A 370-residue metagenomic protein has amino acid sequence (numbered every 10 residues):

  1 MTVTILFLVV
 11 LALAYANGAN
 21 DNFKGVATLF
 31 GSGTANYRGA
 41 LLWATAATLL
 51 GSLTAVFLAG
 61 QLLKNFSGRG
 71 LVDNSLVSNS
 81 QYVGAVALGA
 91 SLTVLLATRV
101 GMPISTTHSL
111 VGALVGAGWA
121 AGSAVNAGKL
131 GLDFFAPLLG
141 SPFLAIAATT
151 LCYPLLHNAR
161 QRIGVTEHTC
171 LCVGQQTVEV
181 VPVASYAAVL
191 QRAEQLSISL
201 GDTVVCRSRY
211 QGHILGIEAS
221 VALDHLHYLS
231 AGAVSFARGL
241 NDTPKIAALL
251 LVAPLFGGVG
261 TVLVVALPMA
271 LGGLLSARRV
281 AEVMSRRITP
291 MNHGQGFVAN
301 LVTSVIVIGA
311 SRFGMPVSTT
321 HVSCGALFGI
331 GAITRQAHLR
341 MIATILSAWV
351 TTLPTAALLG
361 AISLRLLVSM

Functional and structural regions predicted by a protein language model:
T2-T54: N-terminal signal-anchor module of multipass membrane proteins
L6-L13, W43-G51, A55, A59 (+21 more regions): Alpha-helical transmembrane segments in multi-pass membrane proteins
A19-V26, T34, V100-G112, T243-A247 (+2 more regions): Short, non-helical or kinked segments that cap or interrupt transmembrane helices
T28, A90-M102, H157, L274-I288 (+1 more regions): C-terminal ends of transmembrane helices
T28-Y37, V111-A124, L249-G258, G325-Q336: Interfacial segments of multi-pass membrane proteins
G33-A46, L130, V259-L263, H293-V298 (+1 more regions): Membrane-interface alpha-helices at helix entry/exit sites of multi-pass transporters
H157-S230, R286: Intrinsically disordered, low-complexity non-transmembrane regions of multi-pass membrane transporters
A233-A299, G309: Transmembrane helical segments that form the transport core of multi-pass membrane transport proteins
